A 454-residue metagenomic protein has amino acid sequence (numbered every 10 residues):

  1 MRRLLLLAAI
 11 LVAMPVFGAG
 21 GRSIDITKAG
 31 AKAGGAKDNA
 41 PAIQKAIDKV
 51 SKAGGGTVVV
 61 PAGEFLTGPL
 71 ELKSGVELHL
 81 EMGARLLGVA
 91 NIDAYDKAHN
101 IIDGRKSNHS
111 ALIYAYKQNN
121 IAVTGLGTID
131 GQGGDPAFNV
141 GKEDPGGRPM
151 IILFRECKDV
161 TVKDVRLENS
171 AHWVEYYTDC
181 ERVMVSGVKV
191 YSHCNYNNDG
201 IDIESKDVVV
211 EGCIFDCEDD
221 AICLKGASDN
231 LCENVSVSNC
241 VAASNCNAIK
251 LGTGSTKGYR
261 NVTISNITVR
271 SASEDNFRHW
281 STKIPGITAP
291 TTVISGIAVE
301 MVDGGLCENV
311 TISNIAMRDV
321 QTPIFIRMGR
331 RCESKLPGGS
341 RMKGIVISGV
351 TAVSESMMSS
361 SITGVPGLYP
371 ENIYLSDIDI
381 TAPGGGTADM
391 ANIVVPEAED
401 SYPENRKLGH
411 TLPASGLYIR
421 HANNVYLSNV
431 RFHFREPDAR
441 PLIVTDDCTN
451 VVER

Functional and structural regions predicted by a protein language model:
M1-L4: Positively charged n-region of N-terminal signal peptides that target proteins for export
L6-A8, V16-F17: Cleavable N-terminal signal peptides
F17-R454: Extracellular/periplasmic carbohydrate-active domains that bind, remodel, or depolymerize complex polysaccharides
